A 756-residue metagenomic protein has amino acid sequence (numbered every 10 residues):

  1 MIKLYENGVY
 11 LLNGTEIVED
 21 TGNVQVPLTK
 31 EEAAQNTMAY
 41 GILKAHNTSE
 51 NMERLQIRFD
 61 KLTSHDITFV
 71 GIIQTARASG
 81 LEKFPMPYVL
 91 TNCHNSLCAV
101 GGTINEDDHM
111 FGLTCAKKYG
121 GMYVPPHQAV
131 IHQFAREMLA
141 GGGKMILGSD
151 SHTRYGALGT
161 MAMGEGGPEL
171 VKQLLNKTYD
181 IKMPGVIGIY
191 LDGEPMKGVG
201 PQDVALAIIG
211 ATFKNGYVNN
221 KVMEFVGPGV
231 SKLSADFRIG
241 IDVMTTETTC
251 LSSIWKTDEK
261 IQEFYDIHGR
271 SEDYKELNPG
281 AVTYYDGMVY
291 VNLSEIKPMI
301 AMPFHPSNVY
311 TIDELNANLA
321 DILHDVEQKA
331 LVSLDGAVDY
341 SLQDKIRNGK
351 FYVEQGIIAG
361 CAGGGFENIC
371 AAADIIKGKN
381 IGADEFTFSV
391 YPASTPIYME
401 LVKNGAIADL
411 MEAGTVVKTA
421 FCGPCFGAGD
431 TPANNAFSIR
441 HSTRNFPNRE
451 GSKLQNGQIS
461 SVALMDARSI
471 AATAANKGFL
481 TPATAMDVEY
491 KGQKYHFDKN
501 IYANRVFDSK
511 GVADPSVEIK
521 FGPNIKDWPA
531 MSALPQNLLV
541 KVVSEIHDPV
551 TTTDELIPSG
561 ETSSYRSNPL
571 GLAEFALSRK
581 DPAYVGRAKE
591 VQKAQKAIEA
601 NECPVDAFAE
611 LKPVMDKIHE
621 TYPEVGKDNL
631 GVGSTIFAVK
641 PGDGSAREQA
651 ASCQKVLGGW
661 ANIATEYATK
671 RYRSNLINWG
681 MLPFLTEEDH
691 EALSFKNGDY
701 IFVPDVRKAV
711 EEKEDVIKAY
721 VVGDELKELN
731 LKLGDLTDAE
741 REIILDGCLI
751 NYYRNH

Functional and structural regions predicted by a protein language model:
M1-H756: Fe-S-dependent hydro-lyases/dehydratases of central metabolism
